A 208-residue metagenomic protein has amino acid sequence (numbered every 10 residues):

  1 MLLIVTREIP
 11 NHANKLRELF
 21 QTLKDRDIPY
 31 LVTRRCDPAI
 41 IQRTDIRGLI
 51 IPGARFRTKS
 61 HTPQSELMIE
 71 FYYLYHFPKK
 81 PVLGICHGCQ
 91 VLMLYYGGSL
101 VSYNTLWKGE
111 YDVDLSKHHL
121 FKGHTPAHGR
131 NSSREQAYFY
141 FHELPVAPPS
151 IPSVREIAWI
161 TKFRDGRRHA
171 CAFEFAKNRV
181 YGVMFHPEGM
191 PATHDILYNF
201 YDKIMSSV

Functional and structural regions predicted by a protein language model:
M1-D25, Y30, R35: Zn-dependent metallo-beta-lactamase
L2-A13, A39-I40, D45, F71-Y73 (+2 more regions): Amide-donor transfer/coupling interface in amidating biosynthetic enzymes
L16, H61-S65, H194: Conserved strand-to-helix beginnings and helix N-cap segments that scaffold or border functional pockets
Q21-L83, Y96: Flexible gly/pro-rich beta->alpha loop and the following alpha-helix that scaffold active-site loops
A54-R55, C89, P187: Active-site metal-binding loops of divalent metal-dependent hydrolases
G84, G88, M93: Gly/Ala-rich beta-loop-alpha elbow adjacent to hydrolase catalytic centers
L94-V101: Conserved active-site segments centered on acidic
